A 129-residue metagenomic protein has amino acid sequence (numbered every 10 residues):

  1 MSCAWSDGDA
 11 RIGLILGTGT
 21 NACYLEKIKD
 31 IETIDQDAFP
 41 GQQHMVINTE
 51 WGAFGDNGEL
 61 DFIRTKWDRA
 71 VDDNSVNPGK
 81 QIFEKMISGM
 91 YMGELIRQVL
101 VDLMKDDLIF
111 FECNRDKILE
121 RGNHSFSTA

Functional and structural regions predicted by a protein language model:
S2-R97, V101-M104, F110-N114, I118-R121: Glycine-rich phosphate-binding loop of actin/hexokinase-like ATP-binding domains
G122-A129: A contiguous, well-structured pocket-lining segment that forms one wall/lid of small-molecule binding clefts in soluble
